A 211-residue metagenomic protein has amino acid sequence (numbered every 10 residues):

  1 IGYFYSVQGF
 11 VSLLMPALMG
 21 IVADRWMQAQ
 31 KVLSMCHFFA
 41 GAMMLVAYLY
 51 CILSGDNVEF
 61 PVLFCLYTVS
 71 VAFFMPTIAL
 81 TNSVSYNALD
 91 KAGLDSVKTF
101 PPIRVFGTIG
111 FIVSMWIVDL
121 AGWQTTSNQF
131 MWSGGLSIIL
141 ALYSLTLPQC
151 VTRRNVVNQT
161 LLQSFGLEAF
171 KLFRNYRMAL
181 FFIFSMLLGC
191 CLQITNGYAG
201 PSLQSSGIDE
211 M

Functional and structural regions predicted by a protein language model:
I1, G197-M211: Short amphipathic helix-loop junctions that connect adjacent transmembrane helices in Major Facilitator Superfamily/SLC
Y3-A23: Central cavity-lining transmembrane alpha-helices of secondary-active solute carriers, predominantly the Major
D24-F38: Cytoplasmic membrane-interface "Motif A"-like loop-to-helix N-cap segments of 12-TM Major Facilitator Superfamily
F38-N57: C-terminal ends and interior cores of transmembrane alpha-helices in multi-pass membrane transporters/permeases
L66-F106: Cytoplasmic helix-loop-helix junction between adjacent transmembrane helices in 12-TM secondary transporters
T68-A72, R174-T195: Pair of pore-lining "gating" transmembrane helices in MFS-fold secondary transporters
Q129-T146: Symmetry-related core transmembrane helices of the 12-TM Major Facilitator Superfamily/SLC fold
P148-F182: Juxtamembrane intracellular "pre-TM" segments in multi-pass secondary transporters
